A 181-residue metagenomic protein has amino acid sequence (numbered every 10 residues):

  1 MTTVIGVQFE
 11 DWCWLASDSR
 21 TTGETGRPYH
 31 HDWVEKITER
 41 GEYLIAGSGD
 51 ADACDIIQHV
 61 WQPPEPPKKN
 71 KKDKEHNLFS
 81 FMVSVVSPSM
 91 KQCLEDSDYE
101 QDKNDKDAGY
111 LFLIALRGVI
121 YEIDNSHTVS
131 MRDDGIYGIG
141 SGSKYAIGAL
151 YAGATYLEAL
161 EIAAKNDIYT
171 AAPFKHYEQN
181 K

Functional and structural regions predicted by a protein language model:
M1-E100, N104-D105, S130-E158, T170-A171 (+1 more regions): Conserved short S/T/G-enriched processing/targeting/catalytic segments and their helical context
G109-F112, L116-G135: Long, charge-patterned amphipathic alpha-helical coiled-coil/hairpin "stalk" segments used as oligomerization
L116, A164, E178-N180: A general secondary-structure junction signal
E158-K165: Low-complexity, intrinsically disordered Gly/Pro/Thr-rich segments
